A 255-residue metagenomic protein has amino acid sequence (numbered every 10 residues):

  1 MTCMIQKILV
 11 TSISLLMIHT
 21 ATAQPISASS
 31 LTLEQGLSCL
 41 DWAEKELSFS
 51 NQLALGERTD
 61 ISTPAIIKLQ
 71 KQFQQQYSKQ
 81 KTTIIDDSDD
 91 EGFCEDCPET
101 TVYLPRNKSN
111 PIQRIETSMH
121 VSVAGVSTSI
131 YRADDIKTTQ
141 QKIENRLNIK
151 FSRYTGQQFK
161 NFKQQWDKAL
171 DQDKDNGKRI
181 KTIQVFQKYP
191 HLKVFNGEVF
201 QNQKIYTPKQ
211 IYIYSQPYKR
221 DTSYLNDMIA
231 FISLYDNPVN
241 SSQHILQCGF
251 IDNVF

Functional and structural regions predicted by a protein language model:
M1-P25: Classical Sec-dependent N-terminal signal peptides that target proteins to the secretory pathway
S12-S14, G36, G197: Small side chains
A23-S129: Short helix/turn-capping signatures at newly exposed starts of structured segments
L33, S62, I66, Q70 (+4 more regions): Short amphipathic alpha-helical segments that mediate assembly, nucleic-acid/protein binding, or membrane association
K45-I61, T139-R153, I251-F255: Surface-exposed flexible segments
D96-Y212: Long, charged/polar, surface-exposed segments that mediate recognition or autoinhibition
I213, P217-N237: Low-complexity, intrinsically disordered Gly/Pro/Thr-rich segments
P238-F255: Short, low-complexity, Pro/Ser/Thr/Gly-rich segments in the mature regions of secreted, periplasmic
